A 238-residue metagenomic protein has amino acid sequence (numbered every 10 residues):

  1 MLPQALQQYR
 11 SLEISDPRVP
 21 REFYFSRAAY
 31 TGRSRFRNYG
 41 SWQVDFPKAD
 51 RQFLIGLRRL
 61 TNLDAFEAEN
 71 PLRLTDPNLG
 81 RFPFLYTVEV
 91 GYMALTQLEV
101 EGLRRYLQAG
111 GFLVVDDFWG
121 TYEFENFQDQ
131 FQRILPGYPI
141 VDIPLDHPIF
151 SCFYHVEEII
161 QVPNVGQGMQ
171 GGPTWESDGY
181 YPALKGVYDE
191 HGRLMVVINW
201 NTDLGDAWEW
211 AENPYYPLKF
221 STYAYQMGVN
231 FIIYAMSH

Functional and structural regions predicted by a protein language model:
M1-F84, V88-G91, D203-H238: Aromatic-Pro/Gly-enriched surface loop or interdomain linker that acts as a lid/target-recognition segment
L6, R33-R37, E123-G205, E209 (+2 more regions): An acidic, glycine-rich "communication" segment
D16-R21, P77-R81, Y106-Q108, I134 (+1 more regions): Extracellular/periplasmic catalytic domains that process cell-envelope and extracellular macromolecules
F25, F84-F124: Short alpha-beta junction capping motif
V44-K48, R104-L107, R133-I134, I159-V162 (+1 more regions): Short, low-complexity, polar/charged sequence segments that are solvent-exposed and flexible
K48-Q52, G56, L98, G102 (+5 more regions): Extracytoplasmic/secreted proteins, especially bacterial periplasmic and envelope-associated proteins
T61, G111, I134-Y138, A235: A generic secondary-structure signal for well-formed alpha-helical elements
L63-R73, V115-F118, Y138-D146: Surface-exposed patches in mature extracellular/periplasmic domains of secreted proteins
